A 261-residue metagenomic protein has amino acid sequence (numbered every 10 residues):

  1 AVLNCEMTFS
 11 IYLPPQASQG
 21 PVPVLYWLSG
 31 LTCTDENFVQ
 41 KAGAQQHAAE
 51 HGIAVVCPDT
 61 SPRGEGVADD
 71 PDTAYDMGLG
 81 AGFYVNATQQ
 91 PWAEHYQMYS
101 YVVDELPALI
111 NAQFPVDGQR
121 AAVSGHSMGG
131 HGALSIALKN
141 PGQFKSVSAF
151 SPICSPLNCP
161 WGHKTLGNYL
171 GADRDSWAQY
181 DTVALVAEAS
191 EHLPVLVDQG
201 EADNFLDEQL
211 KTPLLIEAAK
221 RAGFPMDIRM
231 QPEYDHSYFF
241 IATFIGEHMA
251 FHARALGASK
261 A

Functional and structural regions predicted by a protein language model:
A1-A261: Non-catalytic cap/lid and distal C-terminal segments of serine-dependent acyl enzymes
